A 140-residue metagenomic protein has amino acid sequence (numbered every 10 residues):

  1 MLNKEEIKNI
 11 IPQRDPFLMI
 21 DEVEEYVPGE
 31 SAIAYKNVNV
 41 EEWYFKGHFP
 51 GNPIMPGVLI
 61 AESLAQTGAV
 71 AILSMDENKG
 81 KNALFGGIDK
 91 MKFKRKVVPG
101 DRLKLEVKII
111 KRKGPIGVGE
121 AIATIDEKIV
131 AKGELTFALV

Functional and structural regions predicted by a protein language model:
M1, G68-K104, K132-A138: Hydrophobic beta-strand-centered segment that forms part of the acyl-chain substrate-binding groove
L2-R14: Short aromatic-glycine motifs in intrinsically disordered, low-complexity regions
K8, G51, F93-R95: Beta-strand-rich interaction surfaces with strong enrichment in secreted/lumenal proteins
P12, N37-N39, E106-K108, E120: Extended beta-strand/beta-hairpin segments
D15-M55, I60: Catalytic strand-loop segment that frames the active site of acyl-thioester-processing enzymes
D21-E24, D89, K94, K108-I110: Conserved positions in beta-strands of structured domains
V23, M55-N78: Active-site helix/loop of acyl-thioester processing domains in fatty-acid/polyketide metabolism, spanning hotdog-fold
V98-D101, K108-V140: HotDog/MaoC-like acyl-thioester-processing domains
